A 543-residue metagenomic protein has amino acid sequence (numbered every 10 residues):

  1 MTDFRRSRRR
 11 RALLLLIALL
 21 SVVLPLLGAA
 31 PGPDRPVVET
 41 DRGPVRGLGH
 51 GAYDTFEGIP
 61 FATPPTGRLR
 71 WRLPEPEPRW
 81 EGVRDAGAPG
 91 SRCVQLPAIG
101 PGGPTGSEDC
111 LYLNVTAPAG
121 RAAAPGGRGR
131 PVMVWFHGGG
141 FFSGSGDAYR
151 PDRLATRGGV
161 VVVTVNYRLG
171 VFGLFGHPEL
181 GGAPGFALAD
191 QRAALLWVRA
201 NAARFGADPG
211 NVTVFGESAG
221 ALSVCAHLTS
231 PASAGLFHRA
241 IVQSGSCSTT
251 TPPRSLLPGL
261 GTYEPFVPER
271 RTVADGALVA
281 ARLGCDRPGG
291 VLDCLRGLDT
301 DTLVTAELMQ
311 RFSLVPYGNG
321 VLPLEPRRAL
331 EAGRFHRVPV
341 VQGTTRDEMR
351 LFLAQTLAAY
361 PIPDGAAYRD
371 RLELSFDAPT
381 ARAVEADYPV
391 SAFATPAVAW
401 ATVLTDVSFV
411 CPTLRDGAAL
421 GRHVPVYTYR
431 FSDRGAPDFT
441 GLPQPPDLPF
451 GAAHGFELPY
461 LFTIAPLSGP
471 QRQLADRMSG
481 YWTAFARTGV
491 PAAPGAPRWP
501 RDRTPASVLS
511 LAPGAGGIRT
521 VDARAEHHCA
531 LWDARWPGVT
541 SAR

Functional and structural regions predicted by a protein language model:
T2-R6, L26-P184, L188, L467 (+5 more regions): Non-catalytic accessory segments of hydrolases
S7-P31: Secretory targeting and sorting signals
I99, A200, A226, A234 (+3 more regions): Substrate-access "cap/lid" subdomains that shape and gate the entrance to catalytic or ligand-binding pockets
G106, A354, V410-R543: Mobile gating loops/cap/lid regions near enzyme active sites that modulate substrate access
C110, A183-A203, P268-A277: Alpha/beta-hydrolase active-site loop
P131, F205-E217: Alpha/beta-hydrolase fold nucleophile elbow
N166, F215, S230, I241-S244 (+2 more regions): Alpha/beta-hydrolase-fold catalytic nucleophile elbow
G216-A226: Glycine-rich nucleophile elbow surrounding the catalytic serine of serine-hydrolase chemistry
